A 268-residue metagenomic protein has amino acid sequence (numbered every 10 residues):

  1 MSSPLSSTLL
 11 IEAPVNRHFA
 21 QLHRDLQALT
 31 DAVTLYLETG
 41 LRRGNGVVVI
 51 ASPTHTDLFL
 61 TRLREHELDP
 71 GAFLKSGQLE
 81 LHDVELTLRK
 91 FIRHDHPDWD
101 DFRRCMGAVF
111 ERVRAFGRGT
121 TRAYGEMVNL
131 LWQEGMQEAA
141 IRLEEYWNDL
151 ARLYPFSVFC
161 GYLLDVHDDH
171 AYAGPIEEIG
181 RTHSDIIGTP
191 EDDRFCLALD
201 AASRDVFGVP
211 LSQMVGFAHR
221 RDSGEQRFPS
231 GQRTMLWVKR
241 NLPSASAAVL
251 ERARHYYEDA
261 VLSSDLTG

Functional and structural regions predicted by a protein language model:
M1-G268: Non-catalytic regulatory/interaction regions at protein termini and inter-domain linkers
